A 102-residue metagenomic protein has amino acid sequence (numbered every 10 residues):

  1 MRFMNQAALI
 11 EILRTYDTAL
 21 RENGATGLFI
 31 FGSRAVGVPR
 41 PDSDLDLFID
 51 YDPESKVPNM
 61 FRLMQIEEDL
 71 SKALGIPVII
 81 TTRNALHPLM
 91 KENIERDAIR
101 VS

Functional and structural regions predicted by a protein language model:
M1-G27, A35-P41, E54-S102: Catalytic core of pol beta-like nucleotidyltransferases
F31, F48-D50: Short hydrophobic/aromatic beta-strand micro-patches that form the beta-sheet surface supporting nucleotide- or nucleic
D42-S43, L47: A short, structured beta-strand/loop element
